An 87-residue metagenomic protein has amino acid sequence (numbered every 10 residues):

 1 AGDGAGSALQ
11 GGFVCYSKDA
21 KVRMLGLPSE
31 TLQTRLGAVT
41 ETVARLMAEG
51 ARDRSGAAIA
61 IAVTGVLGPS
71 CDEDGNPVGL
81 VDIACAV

Functional and structural regions predicted by a protein language model:
A1-V87: Short alpha-helical segments enriched in small residues
